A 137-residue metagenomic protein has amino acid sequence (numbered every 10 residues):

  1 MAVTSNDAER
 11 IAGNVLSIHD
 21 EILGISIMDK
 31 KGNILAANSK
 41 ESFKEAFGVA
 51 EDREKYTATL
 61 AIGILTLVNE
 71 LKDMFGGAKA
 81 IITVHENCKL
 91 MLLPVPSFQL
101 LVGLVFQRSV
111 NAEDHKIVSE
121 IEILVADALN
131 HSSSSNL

Functional and structural regions predicted by a protein language model:
M1-L137: Non-catalytic interaction/Regulatory regions outside core domains
